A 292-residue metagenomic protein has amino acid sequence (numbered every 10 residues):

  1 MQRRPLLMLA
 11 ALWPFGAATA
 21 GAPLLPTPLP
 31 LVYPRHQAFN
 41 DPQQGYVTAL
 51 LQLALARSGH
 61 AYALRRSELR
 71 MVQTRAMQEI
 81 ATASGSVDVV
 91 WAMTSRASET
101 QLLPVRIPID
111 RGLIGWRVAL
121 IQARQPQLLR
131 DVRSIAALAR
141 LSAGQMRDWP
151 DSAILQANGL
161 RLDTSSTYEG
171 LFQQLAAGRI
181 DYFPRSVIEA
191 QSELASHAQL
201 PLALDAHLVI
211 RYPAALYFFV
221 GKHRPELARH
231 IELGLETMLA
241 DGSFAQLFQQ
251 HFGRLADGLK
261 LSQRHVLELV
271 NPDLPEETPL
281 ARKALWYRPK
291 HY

Functional and structural regions predicted by a protein language model:
R3-L7: N-terminal export leaders
L24-Q101, I231: Extracytoplasmic small-molecule ligand-binding "clamshell" domains of the periplasmic binding protein/Venus flytrap
P26-Q44, D131-D148, Y182: Short loop->beta-strand "edge-of-pocket" segments that line small-molecule binding or catalytic clefts across diverse
Y33-R35, L113-V118, A195-E232, R254-E276 (+1 more regions): Periplasmic-binding protein-like
Q52-R57, A123-P126, P213-A256, L280: Extended ligand-binding regions for polar small-molecule ligands
R70-V87, A157, E169-I188: Short helices/loops that flank or line small-molecule/ion binding pockets
A81-T82, V89-Q101, Y182-D205, V209: A ligand-binding cleft/hinge motif common to bilobed small-molecule-binding domains
P108-A153: A conserved helix-loop-strand patch within extracytoplasmic ligand-binding domains of the periplasmic binding
